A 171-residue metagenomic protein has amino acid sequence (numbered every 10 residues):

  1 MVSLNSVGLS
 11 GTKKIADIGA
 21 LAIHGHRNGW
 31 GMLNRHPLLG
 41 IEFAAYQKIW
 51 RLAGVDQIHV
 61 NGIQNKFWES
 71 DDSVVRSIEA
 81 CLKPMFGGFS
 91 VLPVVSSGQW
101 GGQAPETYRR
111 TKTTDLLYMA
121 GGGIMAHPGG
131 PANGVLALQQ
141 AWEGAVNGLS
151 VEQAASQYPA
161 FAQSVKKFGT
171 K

Functional and structural regions predicted by a protein language model:
M1-A120, G129-N133: Catalytic alpha/beta core domains of metabolic enzymes, predominantly
G130-K171: Extended, intrinsically disordered, low-complexity segments
